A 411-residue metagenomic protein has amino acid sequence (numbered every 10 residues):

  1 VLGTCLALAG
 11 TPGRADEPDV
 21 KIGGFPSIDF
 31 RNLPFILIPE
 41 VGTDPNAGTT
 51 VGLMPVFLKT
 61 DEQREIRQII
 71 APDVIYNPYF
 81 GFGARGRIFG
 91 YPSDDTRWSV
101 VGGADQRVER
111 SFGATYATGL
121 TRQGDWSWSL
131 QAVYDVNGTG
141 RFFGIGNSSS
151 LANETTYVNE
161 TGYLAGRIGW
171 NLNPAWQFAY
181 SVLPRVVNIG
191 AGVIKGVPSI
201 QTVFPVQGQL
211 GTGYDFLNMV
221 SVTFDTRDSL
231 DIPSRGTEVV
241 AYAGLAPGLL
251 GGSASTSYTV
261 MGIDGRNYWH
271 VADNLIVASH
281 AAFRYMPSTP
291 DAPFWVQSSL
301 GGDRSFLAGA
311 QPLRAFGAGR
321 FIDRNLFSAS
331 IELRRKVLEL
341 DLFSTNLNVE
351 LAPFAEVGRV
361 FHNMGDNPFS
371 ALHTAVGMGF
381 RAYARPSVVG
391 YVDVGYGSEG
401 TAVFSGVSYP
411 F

Functional and structural regions predicted by a protein language model:
V1-A7: Bacterial N-terminal signal peptides
G10-P12: N-terminal signal peptide c-region/cleavage motif recognized by signal peptidases
D16, I22-L33, T60-Q68, S93-R97 (+7 more regions): Short loop/turn motifs that connect adjacent beta-strands in outer-membrane beta-barrel proteins
E17, Q201-G211, D215-F343, V349 (+1 more regions): C-terminal outer-membrane beta-barrel translocator/porin domains of Gram-negative envelope proteins and their
S27-F35, T43-Y214, V389, G397-P410: Gram-negative/organellar outer-membrane beta-barrel architecture
F35-L37, R67-P72, W98-V100, W126-L130 (+9 more regions): Transmembrane beta-strands of outer-membrane beta-barrel proteins
F35-L37, V51-L53, F82-G86, R110-A114 (+11 more regions): Hydrophobic, lipid-facing positions within transmembrane beta-strands of outer-membrane proteins
G365-F411: C-terminal beta-signal and terminal closure region of outer-membrane beta-barrel proteins
